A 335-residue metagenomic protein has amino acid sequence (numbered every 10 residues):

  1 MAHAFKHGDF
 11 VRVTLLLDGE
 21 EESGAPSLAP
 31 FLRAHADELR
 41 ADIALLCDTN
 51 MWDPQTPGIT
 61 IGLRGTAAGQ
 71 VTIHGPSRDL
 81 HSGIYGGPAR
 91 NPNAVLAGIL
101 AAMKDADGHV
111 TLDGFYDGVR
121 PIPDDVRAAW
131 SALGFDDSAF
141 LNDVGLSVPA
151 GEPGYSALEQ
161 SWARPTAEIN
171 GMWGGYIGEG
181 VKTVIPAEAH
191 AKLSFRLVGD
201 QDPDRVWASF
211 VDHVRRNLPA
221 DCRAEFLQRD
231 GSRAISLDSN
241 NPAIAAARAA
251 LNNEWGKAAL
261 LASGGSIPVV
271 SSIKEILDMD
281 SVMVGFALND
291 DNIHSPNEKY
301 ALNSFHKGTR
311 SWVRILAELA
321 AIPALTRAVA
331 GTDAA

Functional and structural regions predicted by a protein language model:
M1-G24, G69-I73, G86-A106, L193 (+1 more regions): Alpha-helical metal-binding/catalytic segments enriched in His/Glu/Asp
M1-G62, R327, A335: Acidic/histidine-rich catalytic neighborhood of metal-dependent amide-processing enzymes
F10, R40, G62-A68, W162-R164 (+1 more regions): Short, solvent-exposed loop/turn segments at the edges of secondary structure
D53-P54, T111-E188, D200-S209, N217 (+1 more regions): An extended, acidic, His-containing surface patch that forms the Zn2+-binding/catalytic region of metallohydrolases
G58-H74, D280-A287: Flexible glycine/proline-rich, aromatic-decorated loop/lid segments
I73, F195-L197, I273: Hydrophobic beta-strand positions in extracellular immunoglobulin-like domains
L80-P88, E179-K182: A short glycine-threonine-serine/GTX helix/turn-capping micro-motif
